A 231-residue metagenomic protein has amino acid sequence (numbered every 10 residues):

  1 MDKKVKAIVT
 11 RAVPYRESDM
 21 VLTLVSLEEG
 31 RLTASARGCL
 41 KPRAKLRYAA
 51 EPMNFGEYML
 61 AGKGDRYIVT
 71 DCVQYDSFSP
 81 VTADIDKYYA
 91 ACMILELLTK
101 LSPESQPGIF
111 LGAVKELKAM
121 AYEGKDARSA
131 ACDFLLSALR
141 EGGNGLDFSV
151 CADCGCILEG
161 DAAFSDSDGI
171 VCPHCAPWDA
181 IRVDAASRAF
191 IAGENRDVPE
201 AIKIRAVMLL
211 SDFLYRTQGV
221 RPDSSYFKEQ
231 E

Functional and structural regions predicted by a protein language model:
M1-M20, V25-E231: Non-catalytic alpha-helical scaffolds and adjoining flexible linkers that form interface surfaces for assembly
